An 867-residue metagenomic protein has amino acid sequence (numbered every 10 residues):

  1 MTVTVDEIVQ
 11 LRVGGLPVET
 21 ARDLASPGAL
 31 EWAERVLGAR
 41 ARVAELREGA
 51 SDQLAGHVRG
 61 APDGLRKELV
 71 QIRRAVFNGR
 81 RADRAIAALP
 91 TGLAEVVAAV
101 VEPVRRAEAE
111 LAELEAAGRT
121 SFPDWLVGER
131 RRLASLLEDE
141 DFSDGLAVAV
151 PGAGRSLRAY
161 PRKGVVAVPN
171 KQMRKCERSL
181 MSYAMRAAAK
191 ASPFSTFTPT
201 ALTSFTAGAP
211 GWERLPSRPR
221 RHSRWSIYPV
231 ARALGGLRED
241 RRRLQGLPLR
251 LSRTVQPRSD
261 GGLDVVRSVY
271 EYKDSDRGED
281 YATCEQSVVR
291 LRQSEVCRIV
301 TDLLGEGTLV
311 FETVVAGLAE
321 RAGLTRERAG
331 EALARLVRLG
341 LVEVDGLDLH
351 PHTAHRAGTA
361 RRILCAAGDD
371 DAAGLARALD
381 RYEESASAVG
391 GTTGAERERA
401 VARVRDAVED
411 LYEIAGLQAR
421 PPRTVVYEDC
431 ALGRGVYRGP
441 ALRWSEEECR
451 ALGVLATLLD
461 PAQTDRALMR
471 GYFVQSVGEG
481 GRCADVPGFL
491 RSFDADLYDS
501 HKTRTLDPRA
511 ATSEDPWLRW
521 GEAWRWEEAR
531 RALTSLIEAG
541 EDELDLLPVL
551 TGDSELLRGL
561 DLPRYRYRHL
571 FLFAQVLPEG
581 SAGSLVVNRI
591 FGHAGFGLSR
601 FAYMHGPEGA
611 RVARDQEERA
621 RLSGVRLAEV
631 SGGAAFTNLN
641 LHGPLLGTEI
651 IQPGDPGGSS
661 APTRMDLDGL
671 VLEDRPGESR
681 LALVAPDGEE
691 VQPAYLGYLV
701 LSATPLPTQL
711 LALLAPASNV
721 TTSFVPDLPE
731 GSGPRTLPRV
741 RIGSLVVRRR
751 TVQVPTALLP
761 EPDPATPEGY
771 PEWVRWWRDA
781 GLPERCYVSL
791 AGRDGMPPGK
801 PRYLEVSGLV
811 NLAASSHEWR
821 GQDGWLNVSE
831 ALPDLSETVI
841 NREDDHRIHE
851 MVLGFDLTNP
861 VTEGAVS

Functional and structural regions predicted by a protein language model:
M1-D6, Q10, Y183-G305, T424: Acidic, low-complexity/disordered tracts enriched in E/D and polar residues
M1-R224, A329-A634, M796-S867: Type-3 copper protein
A233-G236, R243-R258, R466-G480, R664-L667 (+2 more regions): Segments forming glycine/polar-rich beta-alpha architectures that bind adenosine-containing cofactors
L303-L309, L341-V344: Histidine-dependent nucleotide/RNA phosphoesterase domain, centered on the 2H-phosphoesterase fold with its duplicated
G307-E320: Short acidic, hydrophobic short linear motifs in intrinsically disordered regions
R321-R328: Short, basic interhelical loop/turn and adjoining N-cap of the next helix at nucleic-acid- or acidic-partner-contacting
G580-T838, E843-P860: C-terminal structured domains
